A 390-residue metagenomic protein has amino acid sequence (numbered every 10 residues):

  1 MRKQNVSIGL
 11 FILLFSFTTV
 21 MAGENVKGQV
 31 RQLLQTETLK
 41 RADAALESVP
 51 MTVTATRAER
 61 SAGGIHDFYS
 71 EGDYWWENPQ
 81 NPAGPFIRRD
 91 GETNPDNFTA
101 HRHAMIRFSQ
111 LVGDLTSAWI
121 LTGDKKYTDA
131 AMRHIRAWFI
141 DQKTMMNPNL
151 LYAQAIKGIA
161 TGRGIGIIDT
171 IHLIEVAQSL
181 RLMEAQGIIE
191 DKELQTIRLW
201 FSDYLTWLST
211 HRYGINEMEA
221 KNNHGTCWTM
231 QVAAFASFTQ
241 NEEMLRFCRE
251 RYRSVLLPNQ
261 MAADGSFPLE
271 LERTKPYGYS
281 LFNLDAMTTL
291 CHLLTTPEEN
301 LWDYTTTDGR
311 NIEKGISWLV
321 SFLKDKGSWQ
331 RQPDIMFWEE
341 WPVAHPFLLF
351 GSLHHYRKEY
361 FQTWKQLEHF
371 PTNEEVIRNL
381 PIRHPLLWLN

Functional and structural regions predicted by a protein language model:
M1-G9: Bacterial N-terminal signal peptides that target proteins for export
G9-T18: Bacterial N-terminal signal peptides
M21-I215, R253, L293-E298, D303-N390: Extracellular glycan-targeting catalytic surfaces
F98-T99, S209-A220, A262-P276: Active-site-adjacent structural elements in folded domains
L111-L121, W228-F235, T288: Alpha-helical scaffold elements that line and support the substrate/ligand-binding pocket of soluble hydrolases
D169, G225-T226, S280: An alpha-helical repeat/solenoid feature that recognizes helix-turn-helix modules
W200-F238, E242: Loop-centered beta-sheet repeat module
M230, A234-Q330: Long, repeat-rich segments with strong aromatic
